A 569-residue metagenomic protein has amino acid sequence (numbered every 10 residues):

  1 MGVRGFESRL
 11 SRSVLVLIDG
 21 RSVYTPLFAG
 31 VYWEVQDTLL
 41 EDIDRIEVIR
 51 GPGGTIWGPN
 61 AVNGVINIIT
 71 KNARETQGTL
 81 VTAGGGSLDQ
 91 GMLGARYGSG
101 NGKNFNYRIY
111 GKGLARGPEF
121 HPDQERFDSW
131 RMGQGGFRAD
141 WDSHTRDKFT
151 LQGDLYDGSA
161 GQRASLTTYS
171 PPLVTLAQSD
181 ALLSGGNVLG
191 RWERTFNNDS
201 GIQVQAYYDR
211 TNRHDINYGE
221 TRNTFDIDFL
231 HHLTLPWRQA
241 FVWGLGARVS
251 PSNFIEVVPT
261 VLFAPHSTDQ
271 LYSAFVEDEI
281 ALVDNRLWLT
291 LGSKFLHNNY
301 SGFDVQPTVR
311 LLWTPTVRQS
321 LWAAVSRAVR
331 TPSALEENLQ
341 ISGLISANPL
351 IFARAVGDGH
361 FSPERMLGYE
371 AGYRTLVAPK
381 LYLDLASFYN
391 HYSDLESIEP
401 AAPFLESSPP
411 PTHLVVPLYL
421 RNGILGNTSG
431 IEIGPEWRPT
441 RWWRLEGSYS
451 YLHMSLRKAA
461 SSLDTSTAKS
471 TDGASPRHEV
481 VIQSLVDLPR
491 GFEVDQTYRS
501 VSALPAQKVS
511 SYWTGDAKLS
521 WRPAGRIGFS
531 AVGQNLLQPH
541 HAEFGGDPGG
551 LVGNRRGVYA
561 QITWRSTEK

Functional and structural regions predicted by a protein language model:
M1-T25, D44: Extracytoplasmic beta-strand/coil segments of soluble accessory domains associated with Gram-negative outer-membrane
R21-R50: Short acidic/polar hinge/loop motifs at secondary-structure boundaries that mediate gating or recognition
G54-T55, N67, E75, G84 (+2 more regions): Periplasmic-side early beta-strands and strand-to-turn transitions of outer-membrane beta-barrels
G136, T224-H231, S267, S273-F275 (+6 more regions): Outer membrane beta-barrel strand-and-loop segments of large Gram-negative receptors, especially TonB-dependent
D140-D157, S179-S301, L312-T316, L381-D384 (+4 more regions): Face-selective signature of the C-terminal outer-membrane beta-barrel domain
S159, S165-S170, P251-N253, N299-S301 (+8 more regions): Surface-exposed extracellular loop regions of Gram-negative outer-membrane beta-barrel proteins, predominantly
A281-L287, F388-Y392, T412-A503: Gram-negative outer-membrane beta-barrel transporters
S393, V509, S520-K569: C-terminal beta-signal and adjacent terminal beta-strands/loops of Gram-negative outer-membrane beta-barrel proteins
